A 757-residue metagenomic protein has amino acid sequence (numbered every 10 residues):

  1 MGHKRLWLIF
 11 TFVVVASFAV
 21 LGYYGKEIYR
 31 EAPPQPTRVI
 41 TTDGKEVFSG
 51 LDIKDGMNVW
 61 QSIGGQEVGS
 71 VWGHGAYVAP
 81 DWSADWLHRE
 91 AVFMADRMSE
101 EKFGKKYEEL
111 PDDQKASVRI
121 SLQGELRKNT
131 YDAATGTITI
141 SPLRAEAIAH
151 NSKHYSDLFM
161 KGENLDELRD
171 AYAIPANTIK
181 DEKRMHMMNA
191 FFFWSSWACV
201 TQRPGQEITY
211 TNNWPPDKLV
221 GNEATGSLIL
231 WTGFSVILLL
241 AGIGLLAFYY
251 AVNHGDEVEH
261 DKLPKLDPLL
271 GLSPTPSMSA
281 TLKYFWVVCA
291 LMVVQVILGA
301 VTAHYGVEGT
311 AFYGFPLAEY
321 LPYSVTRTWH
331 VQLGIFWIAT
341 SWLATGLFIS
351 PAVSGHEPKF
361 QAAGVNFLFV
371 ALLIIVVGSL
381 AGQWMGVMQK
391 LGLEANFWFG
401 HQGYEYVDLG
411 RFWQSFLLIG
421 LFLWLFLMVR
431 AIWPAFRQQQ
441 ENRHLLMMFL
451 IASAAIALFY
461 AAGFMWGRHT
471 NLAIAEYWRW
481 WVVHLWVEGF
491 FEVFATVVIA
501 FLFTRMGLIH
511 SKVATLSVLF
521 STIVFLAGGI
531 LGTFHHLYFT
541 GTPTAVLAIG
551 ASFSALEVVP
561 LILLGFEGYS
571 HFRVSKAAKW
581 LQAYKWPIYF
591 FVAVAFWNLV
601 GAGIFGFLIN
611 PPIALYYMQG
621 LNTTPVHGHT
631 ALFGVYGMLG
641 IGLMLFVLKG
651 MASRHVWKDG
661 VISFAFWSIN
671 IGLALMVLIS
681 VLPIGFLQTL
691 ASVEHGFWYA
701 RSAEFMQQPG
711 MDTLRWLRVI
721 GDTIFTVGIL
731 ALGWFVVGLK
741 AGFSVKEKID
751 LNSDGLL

Functional and structural regions predicted by a protein language model:
M1-S49: Post-cleavage N-terminal segment of exported redox proteins
W7-K26, W60, V68, G226-N253 (+12 more regions): Hydrophobic cores of alpha-helical transmembrane segments in multi-pass integral membrane proteins
R30-L228: Soluble extramembrane regions of membrane proteins in the secretory/endomembrane system
T41-G44, A311-V325, Y617-G620: Perimembrane loop-to-helix junctions flanking transmembrane segments
T211-I237, L270-T281: Cytosolic-side membrane-insertion boundary helix
G255-A280, R437-E441, V574-Y584, K746-L757: Membrane-interfacial, low-structure loops and terminal tails that flank and connect transmembrane helices in multi-pass
G403-R411, I474-H484, T542-F553, Q619-P625: Non-cytosolic membrane-interface motifs at loop->transmembrane helix junctions
T470, H536-A545: Membrane-interface helix caps and helix-loop-helix hairpins in membrane proteins
